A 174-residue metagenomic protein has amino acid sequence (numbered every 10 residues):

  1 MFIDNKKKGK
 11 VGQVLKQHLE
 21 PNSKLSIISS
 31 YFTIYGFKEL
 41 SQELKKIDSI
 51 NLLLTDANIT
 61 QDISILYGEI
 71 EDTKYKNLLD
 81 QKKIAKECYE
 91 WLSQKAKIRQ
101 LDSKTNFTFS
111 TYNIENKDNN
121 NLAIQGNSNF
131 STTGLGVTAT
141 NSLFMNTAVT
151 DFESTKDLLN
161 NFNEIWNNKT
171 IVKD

Functional and structural regions predicted by a protein language model:
M1-D174: PLD/PLD-like phosphodiesterase catalytic module centered on the HKD motif
